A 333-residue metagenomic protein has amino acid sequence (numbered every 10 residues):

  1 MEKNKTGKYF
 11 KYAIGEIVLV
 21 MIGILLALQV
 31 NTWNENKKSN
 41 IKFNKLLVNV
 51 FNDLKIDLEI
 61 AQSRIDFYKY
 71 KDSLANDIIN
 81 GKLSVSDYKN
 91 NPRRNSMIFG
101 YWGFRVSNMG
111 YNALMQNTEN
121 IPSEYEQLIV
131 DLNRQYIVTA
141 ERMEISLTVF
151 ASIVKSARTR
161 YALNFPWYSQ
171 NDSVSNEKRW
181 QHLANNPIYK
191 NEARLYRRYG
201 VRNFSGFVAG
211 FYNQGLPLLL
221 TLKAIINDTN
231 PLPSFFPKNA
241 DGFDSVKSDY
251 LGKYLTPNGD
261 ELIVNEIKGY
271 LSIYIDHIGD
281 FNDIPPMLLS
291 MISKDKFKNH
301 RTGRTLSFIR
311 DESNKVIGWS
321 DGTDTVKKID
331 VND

Functional and structural regions predicted by a protein language model:
M1-K11, T32-G242, E266: Long, hydrophobic alpha-helical segments that serve as membrane-spanning/inserting helices
Y12-I14, H300: A generic fold-level signal
I14-Q29: Hydrophobic membrane-insertion alpha-helices, especially the h-region of bacterial N-terminal signal peptides
N230-D333: Peripheral terminal and inter-domain segments
